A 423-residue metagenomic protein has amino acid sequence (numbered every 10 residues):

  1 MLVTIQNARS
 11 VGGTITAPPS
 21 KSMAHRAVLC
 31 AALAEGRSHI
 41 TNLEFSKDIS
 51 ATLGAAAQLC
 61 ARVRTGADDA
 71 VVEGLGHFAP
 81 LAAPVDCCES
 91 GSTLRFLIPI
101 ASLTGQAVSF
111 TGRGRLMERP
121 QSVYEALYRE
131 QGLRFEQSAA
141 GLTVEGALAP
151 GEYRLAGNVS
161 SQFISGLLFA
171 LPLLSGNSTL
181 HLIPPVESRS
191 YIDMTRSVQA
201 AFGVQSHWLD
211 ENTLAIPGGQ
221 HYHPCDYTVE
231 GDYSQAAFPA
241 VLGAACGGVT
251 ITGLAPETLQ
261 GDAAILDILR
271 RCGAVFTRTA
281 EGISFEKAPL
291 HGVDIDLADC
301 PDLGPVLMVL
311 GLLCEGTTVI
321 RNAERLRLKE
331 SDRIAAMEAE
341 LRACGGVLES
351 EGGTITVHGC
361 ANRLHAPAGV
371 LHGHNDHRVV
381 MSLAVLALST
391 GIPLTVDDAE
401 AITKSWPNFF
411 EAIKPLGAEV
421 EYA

Functional and structural regions predicted by a protein language model:
M1-A423: Short, structured segments at the rim of ligand-binding sites
